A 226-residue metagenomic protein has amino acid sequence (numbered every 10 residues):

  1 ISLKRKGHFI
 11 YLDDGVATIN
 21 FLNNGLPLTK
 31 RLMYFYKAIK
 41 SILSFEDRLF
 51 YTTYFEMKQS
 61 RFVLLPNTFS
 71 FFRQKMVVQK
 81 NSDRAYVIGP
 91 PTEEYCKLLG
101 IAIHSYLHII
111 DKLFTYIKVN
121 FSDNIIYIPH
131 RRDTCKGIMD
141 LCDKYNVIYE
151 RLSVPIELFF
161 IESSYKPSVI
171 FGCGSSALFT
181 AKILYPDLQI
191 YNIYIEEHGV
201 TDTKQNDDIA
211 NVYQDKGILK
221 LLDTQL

Functional and structural regions predicted by a protein language model:
I1-H8, K182-L188: Glycosyltransferases and closely related glycan-assembly transferases that use nucleotide-activated donors
I1-K4, N23-K30, K136-Y145, T203-K216: Short, aromatic/basic amphipathic alpha-helical patches
F9-D13, N124-R131, Y191-Y194: Short internal beta-strands
L12-T92: A nucleotide-sugar donor-handling region in carbohydrate enzymes
T18-N20, Y95-C96, D133-D140, H198-Q205: Short, charged/polar "capping" segments at the starts of alpha-helices and the immediately preceding loops
R84-D133: Conserved catalytic-core segment of nucleotide-activated headgroup transferases in glycan assembly
R131-F179: Donor nucleotide-activated moiety binding/catalytic core segment of transferases that use nucleotide-activated donors
A177-L226: Catalytic binding pocket for nucleotide-activated donors in carbohydrate/polymer assembly enzymes
